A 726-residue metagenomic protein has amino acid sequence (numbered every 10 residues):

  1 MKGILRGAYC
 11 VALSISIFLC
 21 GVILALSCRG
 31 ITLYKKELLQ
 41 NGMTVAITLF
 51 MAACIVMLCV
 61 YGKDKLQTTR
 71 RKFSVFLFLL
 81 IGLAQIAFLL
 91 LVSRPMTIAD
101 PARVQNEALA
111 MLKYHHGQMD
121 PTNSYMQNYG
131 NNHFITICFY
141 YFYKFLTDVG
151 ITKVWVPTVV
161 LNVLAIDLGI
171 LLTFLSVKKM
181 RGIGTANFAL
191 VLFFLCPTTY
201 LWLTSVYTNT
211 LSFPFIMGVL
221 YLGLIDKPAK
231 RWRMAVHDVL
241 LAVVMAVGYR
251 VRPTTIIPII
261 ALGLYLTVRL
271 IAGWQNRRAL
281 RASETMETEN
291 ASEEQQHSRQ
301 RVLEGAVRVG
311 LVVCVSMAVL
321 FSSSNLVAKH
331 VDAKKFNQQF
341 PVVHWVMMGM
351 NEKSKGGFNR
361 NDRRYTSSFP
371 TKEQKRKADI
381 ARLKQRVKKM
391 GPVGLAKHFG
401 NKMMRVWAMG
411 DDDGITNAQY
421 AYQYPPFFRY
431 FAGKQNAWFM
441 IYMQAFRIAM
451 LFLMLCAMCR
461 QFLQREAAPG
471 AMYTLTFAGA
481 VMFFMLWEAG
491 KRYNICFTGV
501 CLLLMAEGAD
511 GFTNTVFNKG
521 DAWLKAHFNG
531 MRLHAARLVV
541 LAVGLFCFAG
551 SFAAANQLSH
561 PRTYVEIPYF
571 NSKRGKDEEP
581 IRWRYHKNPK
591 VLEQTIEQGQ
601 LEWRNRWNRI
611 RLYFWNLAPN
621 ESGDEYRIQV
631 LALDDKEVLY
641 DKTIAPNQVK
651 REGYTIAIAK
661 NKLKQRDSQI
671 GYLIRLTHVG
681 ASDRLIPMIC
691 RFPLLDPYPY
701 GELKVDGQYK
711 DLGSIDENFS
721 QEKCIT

Functional and structural regions predicted by a protein language model:
M1-L89, Q300-S316: Start-transfer (signal-anchor) and selected internal transmembrane alpha helices of multi-pass inner/ER membrane
K35, L39-T48, K153, P157 (+2 more regions): Membrane-interface anchor segments at the N-terminal boundary of transmembrane helices in multi-pass membrane enzymes
E107-L109, S124-I151, V163-L164: Short hydrophobic/aromatic helix or loop-helix immediately within or flanking a transmembrane segment in polytopic
Y114-M119, A328-Y420: Membrane-proximal stem/loop segments at transmembrane-domain junctions that anchor or position
P157-A165, F188-G223, G248-A261, Y493-T498: Multi-pass, polyprenyl lipid-linked donor-dependent membrane glycosyltransferases
V160-M180, G218, F452-C459: Transmembrane-helix motifs of polytopic, lipid-linked glycan transferases
L168, T173-L195, A468-A471: Transmembrane-helix signature of polytopic, membrane-embedded enzymes that assemble or transfer cell-envelope glycans
L172-L175, L211-A229, L241-M245, I259-G263 (+1 more regions): Specific aromatic-rich, kink-prone transmembrane helix
